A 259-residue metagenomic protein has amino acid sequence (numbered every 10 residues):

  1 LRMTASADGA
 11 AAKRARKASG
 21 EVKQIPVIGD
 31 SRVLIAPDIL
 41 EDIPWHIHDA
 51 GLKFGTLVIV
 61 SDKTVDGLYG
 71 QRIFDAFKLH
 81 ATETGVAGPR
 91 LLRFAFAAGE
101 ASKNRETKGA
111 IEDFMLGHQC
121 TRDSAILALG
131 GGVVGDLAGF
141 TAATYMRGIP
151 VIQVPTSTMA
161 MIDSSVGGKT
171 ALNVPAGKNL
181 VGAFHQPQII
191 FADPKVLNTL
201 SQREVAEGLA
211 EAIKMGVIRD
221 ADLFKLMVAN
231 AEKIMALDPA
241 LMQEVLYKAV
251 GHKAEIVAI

Functional and structural regions predicted by a protein language model:
G9-A125: ATP/NTP phosphate-donor binding region
E112, V228, V250-A254: Amphipathic, well-packed alpha-helical segments that form the structural scaffold of globular domains
G132: Acidic-aromatic/histidine active-site loop/patch
G135: Catalytic nucleophile loop
F140-M235: A glycine/threonine-rich phosphate-anchoring loop and its flanking beta-alpha core in nucleotide/phosphate-binding
I234-I259: Active-site segments that bind and position negatively charged phosphate/pyrophosphate groups
